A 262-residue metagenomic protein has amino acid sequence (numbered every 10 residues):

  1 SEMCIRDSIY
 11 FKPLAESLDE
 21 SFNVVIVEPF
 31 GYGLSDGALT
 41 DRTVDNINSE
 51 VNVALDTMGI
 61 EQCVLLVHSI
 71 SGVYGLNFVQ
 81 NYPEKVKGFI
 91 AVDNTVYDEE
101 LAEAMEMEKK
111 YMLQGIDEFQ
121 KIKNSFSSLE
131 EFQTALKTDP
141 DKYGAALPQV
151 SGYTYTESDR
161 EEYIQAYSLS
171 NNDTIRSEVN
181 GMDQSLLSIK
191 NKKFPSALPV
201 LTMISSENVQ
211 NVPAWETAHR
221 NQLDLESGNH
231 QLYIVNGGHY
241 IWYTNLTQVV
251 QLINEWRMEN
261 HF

Functional and structural regions predicted by a protein language model:
M3-I5: Short, small-residue-biased leader/transition segments that mark boundaries at the very start of proteins
I9-V24: Short amphipathic alpha-helix adjacent to the substrate-entry channel of hydrolases
I26-L66: Active-site loop/oxyanion-hole signature of alpha/beta-hydrolase fold enzymes
P29-G33, V96, G238: Alpha/beta-hydrolase active-site loop signature
E61-E106: Conserved hydrolase catalytic core segment
I90-E131: Flexible "cap/lid" loop of the alpha/beta hydrolase fold
Y153-L225, H230-Y233: Conserved serine/cysteine hydrolase catalytic core
S227-F262: Catalytic active-site module of serine/aspartate enzymes centered on a nucleophile-bearing elbow/loop
